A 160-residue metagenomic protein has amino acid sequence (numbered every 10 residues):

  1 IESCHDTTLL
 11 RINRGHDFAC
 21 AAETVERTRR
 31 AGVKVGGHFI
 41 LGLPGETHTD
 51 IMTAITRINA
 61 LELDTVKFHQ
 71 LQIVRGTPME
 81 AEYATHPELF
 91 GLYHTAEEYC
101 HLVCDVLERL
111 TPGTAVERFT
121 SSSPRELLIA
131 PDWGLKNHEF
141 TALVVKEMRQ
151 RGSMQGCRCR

Functional and structural regions predicted by a protein language model:
I1-V33, I40-L61, M79-E97: Conserved non-cysteine loop/helix-boundary elements of the Radical SAM core domain that shape
E2-C4, I40-P44, H69-I73, F119-S123: Active-site beta-loop-alpha junctions enriched in small/polar residues
V35-G37, V116: Hydrophobic/aromatic residues located in beta-strands of well-ordered beta-sheets within soluble catalytic
F39, A54-T56, K67, C104 (+1 more regions): Short, flexible coil/linker segments at or flanking structured domains
T65, Q72-R160: Auxiliary Fe-S-binding modules of radical SAM enzymes
